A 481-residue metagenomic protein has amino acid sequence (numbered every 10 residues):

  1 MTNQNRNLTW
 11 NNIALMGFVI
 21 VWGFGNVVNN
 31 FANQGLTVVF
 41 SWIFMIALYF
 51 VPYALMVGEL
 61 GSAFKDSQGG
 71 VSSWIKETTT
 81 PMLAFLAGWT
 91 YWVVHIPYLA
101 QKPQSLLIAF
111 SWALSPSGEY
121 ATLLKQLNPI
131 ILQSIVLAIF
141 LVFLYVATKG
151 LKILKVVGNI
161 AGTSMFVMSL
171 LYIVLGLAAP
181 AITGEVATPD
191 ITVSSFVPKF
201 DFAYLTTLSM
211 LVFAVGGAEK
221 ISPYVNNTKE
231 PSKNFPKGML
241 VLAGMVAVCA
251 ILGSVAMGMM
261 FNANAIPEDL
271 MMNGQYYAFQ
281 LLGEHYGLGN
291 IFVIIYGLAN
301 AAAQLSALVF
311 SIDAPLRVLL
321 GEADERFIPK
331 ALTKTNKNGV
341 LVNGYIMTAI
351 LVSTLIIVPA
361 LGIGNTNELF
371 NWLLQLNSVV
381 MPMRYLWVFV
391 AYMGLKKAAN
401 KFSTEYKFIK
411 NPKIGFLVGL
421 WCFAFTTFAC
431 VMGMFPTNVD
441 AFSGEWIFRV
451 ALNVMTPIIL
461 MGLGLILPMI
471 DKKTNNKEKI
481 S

Functional and structural regions predicted by a protein language model:
M1-F40, F44, F50-G58, S62-D66 (+2 more regions): Membrane-interface "cap" regions at the ends of multi-pass membrane proteins
T2-T9, T335-N336, Y385-F435, F448-R449: C-terminal membrane-solvent junction of multi-pass transporters and transport-like membrane proteins
N3-R6, V39-F40, L123-I131, N159-I294 (+1 more regions): Helix-loop-helix junctions that connect adjacent transmembrane segments in multi-pass membrane transporters
N5-I13, Q133, K229-S232, V241-V246 (+2 more regions): Loop-to-transmembrane helix boundary motifs in multi-pass membrane proteins
N12-G17, S115-G150, F166-V174, L211 (+3 more regions): Transmembrane alpha-helical segments of multi-pass small-molecule transport proteins
A54-E59, A63, S67-V136, Y145 (+2 more regions): Hydrophobic transmembrane alpha-helices that form the core helical bundles of multi-pass secondary transporters
S73-W74, T80, G238, G244-V309 (+1 more regions): TM-loop-TM module centered on a large, flexible mid-protein loop between adjacent transmembrane helices in multi-pass
T90-L106, K220-Y224, G287-K330, Y385-Y392: Membrane-helix boundary/coupling elements in multi-pass transport proteins
